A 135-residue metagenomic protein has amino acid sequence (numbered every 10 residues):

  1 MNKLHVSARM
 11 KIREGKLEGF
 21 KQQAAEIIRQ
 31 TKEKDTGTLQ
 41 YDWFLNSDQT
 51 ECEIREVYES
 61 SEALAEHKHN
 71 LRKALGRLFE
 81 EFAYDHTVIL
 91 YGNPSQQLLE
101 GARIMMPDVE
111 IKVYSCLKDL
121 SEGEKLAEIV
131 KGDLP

Functional and structural regions predicted by a protein language model:
H5-M10, E53: Active-site-flanking beta-strand signature of metal-NTP-handling nucleotidyl enzymes and homologous cyclase-like
K11-G15, Y58-E59: Structural beta->alpha junctions
K16-L39, N70, A74-G76, E128-P135: Short amphipathic alpha-helical segments
Q30-L39, V57-L117: An amphipathic, aromatic/His-enriched active-site/gating alpha helix that lines ligand/cofactor pockets
F44-D48: Short beta-strand micro-motifs enriched in acidic
N93, M106, L120-P135: Long, compositionally biased terminal regions
